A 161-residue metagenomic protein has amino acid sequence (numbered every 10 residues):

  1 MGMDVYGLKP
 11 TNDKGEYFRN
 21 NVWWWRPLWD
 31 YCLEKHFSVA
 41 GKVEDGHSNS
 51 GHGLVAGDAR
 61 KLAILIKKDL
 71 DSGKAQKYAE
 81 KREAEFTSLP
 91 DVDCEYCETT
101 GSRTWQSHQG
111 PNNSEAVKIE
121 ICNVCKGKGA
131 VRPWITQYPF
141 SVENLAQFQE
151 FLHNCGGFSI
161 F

Functional and structural regions predicted by a protein language model:
M1-F161: Acidic (Asp/Glu-rich) sequence patches and key acidic residues that form negatively charged surfaces used
